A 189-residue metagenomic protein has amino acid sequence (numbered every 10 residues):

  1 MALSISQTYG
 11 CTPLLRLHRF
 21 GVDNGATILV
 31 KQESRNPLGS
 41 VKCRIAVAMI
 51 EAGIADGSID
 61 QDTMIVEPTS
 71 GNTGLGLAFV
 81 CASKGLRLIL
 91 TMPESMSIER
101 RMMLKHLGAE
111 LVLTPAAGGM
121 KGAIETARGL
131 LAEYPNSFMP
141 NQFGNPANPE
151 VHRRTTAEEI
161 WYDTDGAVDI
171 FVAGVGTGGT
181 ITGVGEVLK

Functional and structural regions predicted by a protein language model:
M1-K189: PLP-dependent amino-acid enzyme catalytic core
